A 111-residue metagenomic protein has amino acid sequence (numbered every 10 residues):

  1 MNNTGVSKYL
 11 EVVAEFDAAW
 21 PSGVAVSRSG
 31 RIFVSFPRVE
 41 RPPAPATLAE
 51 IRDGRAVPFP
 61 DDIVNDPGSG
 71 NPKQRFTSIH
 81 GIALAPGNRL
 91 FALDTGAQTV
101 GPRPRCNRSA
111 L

Functional and structural regions predicted by a protein language model:
M1-K8, I51-A56: Blade/loop signatures of beta-propeller domains
N2-V6, S29-R41, P60-P67: Short, charged, low-hydrophobicity "junction" segments
V6, F16-A18, R75-F76: Conserved loop/turn at the beginning of each blade in beta-propeller domains
E11-A46: Beta-strand-rich domains and repeat architectures in extracellular enzymes and scaffolds, especially beta-propellers
P21, I79, R103-C106: Extracellular structured ligand-interaction cores
E40-A44, T99-R105: Short, solvent-exposed loop/turn segments at conserved positions within beta-propeller repeat blades
A46-G54, P104-L111: Beta-propeller blade signature
T47, R52-T99: Blade-loop segments of beta-propeller domains
